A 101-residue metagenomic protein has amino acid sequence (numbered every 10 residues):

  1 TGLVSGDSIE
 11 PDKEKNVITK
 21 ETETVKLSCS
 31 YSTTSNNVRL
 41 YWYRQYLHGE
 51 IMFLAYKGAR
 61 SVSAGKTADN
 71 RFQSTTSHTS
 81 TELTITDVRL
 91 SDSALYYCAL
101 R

Functional and structural regions predicted by a protein language model:
T1-R101: Extracellular domains of the immunoglobulin superfamily
